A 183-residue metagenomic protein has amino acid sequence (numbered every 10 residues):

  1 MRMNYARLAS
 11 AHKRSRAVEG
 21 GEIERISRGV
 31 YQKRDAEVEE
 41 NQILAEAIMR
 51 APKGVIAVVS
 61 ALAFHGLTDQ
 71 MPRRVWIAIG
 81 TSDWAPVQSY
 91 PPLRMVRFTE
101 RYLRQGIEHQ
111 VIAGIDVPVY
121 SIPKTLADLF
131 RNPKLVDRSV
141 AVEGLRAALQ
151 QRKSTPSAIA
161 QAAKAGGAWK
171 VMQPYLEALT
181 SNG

Functional and structural regions predicted by a protein language model:
M1-A9, K13-G20, R25-I26, V30-G183: Nucleic-acid-binding surface
